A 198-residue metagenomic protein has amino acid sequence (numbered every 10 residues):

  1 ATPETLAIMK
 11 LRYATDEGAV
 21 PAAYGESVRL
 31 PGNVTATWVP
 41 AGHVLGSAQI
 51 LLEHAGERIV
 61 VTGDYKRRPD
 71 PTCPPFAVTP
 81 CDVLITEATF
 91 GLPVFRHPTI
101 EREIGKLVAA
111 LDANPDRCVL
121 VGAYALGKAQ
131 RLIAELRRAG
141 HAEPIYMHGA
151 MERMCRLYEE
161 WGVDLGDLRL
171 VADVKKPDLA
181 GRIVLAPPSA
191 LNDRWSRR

Functional and structural regions predicted by a protein language model:
A1-G127, A134, R138-A139: His/Asp/Glu-rich metal-coordinating catalytic cores of metallo-dependent phosphodiesterases/hydrolases acting on
N33-P40, Y158-L165, V184: Short, surface-exposed amphipathic charged segments that create phosphate/polyanion-binding patches used for binding
V83, D116-L120, P144, G181-I183 (+1 more regions): Residue-level preference for the first positions of well-ordered beta-strands
A123-L126, H148-A150, L185-L191: Structural motif
Q130-E135, L157-Y158, S196: A short acidic (Asp/Glu
L132, L136-H148: Terminal amphipathic helices with adjacent charged low-complexity linkers/tails
E143-V163: Long, charge-dense
V163, L170-R198: C-terminal regulatory/interaction regions
